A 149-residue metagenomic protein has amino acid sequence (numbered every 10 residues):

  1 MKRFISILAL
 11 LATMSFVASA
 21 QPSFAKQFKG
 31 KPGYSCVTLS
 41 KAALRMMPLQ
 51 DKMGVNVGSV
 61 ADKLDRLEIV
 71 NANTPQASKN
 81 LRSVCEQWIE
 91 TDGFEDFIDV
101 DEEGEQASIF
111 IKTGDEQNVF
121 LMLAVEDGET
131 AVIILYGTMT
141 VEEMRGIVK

Functional and structural regions predicted by a protein language model:
M1-Q27: Bacterial Sec-dependent N-terminal signal peptides
A20, S78-N80, F110-I111, F120: Terminal interaction module
K26-Q76: Early exported N-terminus immediately downstream of N-terminal targeting peptides
P32-Y34, D62-L64, E102-Q106, Q117 (+1 more regions): Extracytoplasmic
R66-S108: Mid-chain, structured segments of secreted extracytoplasmic proteins
F110-M139: A short, solvent-exposed beta-edge/loop patch
T138-K149: Short, low-complexity, Pro/Ser/Thr/Gly-rich segments in the mature regions of secreted, periplasmic
